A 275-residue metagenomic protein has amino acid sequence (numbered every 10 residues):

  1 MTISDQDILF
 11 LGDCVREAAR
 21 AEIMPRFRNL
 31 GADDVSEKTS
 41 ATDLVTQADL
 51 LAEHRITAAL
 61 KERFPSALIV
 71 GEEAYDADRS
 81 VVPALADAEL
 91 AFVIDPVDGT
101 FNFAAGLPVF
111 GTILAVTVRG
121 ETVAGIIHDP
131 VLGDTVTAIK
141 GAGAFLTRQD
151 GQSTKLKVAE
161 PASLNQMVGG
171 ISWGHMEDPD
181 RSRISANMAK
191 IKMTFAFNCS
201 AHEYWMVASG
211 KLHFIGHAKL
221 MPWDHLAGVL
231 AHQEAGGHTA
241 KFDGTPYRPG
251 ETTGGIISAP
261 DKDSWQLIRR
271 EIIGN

Functional and structural regions predicted by a protein language model:
M1-V97: N-terminal subdomain of lithium-sensitive/metallo-dependent phosphomonoesterases centered on the IMPase/IPPase/PAP
I23, D49, L60, T100 (+5 more regions): Residue-level signal for inorganic ion chemistry
L50, E73, P96-G99, P130 (+4 more regions): Generic detector of well-ordered alpha-helical packing
R63, T117-E121, V131, K140-G143 (+4 more regions): Short loop segments at secondary-structure junctions
A84-F145: DPxDG-like acidic metal-binding loop motif
G143-R148, N165, G169: Hydrophobic/proline-rich hinge and linker segments of small-molecule sensing/allosteric domains, predominantly
K157-N275: An extended, acidic
